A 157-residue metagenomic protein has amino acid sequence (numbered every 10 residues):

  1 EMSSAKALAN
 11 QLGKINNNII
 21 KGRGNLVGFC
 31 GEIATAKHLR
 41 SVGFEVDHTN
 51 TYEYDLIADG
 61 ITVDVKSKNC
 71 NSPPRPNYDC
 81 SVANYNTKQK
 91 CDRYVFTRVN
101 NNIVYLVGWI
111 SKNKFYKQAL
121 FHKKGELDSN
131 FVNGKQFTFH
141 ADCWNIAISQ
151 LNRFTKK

Functional and structural regions predicted by a protein language model:
E1-D59, K66-K157: Nucleic-acid endonuclease domains
